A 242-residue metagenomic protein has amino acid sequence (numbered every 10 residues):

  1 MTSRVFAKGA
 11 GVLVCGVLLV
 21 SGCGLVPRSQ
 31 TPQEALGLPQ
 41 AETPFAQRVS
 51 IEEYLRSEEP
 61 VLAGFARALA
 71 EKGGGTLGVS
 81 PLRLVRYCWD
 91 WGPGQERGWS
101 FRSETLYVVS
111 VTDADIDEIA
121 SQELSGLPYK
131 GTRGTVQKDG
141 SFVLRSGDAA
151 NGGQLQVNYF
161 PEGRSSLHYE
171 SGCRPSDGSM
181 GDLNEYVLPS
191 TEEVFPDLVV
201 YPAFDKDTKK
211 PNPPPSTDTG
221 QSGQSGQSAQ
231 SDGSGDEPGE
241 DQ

Functional and structural regions predicted by a protein language model:
M1-L13: Bacterial N-terminal signal peptides that target proteins for export
R4, L84-W89, G134-Q154: Ser/Thr-rich, low-complexity intrinsically disordered terminal regions
G16, P81-L82, S166: Residue-level signal for mature regions of secreted extracellular proteins and peptides
L19-G22: C-terminal motif of bacterial Sec signal peptides marking the signal peptidase cleavage site
G24-P27: Bacterial signal peptide processing site
P32-V49, E53-R102, P214-D218, A229 (+1 more regions): Compositionally biased P/S/T/G-rich terminal and signal peptide-adjacent segments that lie outside catalytic cores
E59, A149-Q242: Extracellularly exposed regions in secreted/surface proteins, prominently low-complexity, repeat-rich
E96-V143: Long, charged/polar, surface-exposed segments that mediate recognition or autoinhibition
